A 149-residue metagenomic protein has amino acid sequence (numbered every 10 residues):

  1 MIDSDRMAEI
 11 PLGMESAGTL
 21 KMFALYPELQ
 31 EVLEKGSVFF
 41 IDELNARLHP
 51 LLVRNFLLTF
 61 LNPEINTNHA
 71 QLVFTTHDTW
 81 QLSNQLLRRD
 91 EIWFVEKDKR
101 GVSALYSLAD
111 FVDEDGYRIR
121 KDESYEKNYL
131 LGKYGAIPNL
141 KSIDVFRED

Functional and structural regions predicted by a protein language model:
M1-Q30, V38, L44-L48: Conserved ABC ATPase signature
G36-V38, Q71: Residue-level preference for the first positions of well-ordered beta-strands
I41-D42, T76: Active-site flanking residues adjacent to catalytic metal/cofactor-binding acidic residues
H49-R54: Short alpha-helix of the ABC ATPase nucleotide-binding domain corresponding to the H-loop/switch region
N55-D149: C-terminal lobe/lid and adjacent interdomain/linker elements of RecA-like ASCE P-loop ATPase modules
